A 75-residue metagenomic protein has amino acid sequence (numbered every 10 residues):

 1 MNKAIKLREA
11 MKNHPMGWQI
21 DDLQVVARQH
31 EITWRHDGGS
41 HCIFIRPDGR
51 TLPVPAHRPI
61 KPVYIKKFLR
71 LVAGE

Functional and structural regions predicted by a protein language model:
N2-H36, R46-E75: Basic nucleic-acid-binding interfaces
H41-I45: Minor-groove-contacting beta-hairpin "wing" of winged helix-turn-helix DNA-binding domains
